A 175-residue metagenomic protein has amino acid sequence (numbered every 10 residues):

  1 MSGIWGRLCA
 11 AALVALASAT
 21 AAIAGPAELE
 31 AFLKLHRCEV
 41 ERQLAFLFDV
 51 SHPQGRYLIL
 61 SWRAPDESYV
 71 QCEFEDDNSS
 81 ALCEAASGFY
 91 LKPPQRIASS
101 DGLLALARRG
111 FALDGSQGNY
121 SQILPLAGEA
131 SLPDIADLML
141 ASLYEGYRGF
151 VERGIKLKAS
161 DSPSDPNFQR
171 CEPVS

Functional and structural regions predicted by a protein language model:
M1-A10: Bacterial N-terminal signal peptides that target proteins for export
C9-S18: Bacterial N-terminal signal peptides
T20-A24: Sec/Tat signal peptide C-region and signal peptidase I cleavage site
G25-S175: Structured alpha/beta or helical-core interaction and ligand-binding surfaces enriched in interleaved
